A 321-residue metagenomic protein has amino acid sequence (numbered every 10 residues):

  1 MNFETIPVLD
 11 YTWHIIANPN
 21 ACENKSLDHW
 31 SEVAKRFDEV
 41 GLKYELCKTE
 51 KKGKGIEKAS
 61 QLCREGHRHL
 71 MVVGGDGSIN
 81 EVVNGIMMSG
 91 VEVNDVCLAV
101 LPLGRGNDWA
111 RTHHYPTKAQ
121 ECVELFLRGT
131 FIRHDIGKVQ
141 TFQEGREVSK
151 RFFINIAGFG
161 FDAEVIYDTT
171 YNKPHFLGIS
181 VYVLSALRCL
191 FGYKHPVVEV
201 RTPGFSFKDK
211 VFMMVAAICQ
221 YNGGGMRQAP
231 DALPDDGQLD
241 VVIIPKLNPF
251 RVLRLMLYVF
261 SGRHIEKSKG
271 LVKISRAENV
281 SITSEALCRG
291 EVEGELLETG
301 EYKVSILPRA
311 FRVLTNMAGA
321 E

Functional and structural regions predicted by a protein language model:
M1-V73, N84, A320: ATP/NTP phosphate-donor binding region
N2-F3, T202-P203, K208, L233-P234 (+1 more regions): ATP/nucleoside-binding phosphotransfer catalytic cores, i.e., glycine-rich phosphate-binding loops
L27-H29, V83-I86, R111-H113, R227-Q228: Short amphipathic alpha-helical segments
V40, M87-F212, A216: Catalytic core of DAGKc-family lipid kinases
G55, G77-V82, D108, H134: Short glycine/serine/threonine-rich phosphate/pyrophosphate-binding segments that cradle anionic phosphate groups
G158, D162, V215-Q228, L296: Glycine-rich phosphate/pyrophosphate-binding beta-alpha loops
D162-V165, K208-K210, Y221-G225, P249-L253: Short acidic/glycine-rich loop or secondary-structure boundary segments that cap or lie
